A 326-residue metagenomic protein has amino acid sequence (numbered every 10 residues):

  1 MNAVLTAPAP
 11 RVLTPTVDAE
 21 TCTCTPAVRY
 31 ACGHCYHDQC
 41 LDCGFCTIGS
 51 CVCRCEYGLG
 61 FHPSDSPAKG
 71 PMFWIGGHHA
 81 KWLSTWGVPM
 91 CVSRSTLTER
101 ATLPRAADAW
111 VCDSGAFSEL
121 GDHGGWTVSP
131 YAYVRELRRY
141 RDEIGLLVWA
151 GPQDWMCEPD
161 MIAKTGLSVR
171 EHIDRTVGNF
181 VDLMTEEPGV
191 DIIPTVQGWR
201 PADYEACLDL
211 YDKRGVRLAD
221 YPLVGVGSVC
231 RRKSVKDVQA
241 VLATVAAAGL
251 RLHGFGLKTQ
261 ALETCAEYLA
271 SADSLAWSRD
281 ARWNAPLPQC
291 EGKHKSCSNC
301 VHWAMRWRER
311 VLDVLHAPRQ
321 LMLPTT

Functional and structural regions predicted by a protein language model:
N2-T14, R54-S84, T185, K213 (+2 more regions): Alpha/beta catalytic cores of nucleotide-metabolism and tRNA/nucleoside-modifying enzymes
N2-V17, R54-N179, L323-T326: Non-catalytic, usually N-terminal nucleic-acid engagement modules in DNA/RNA processing proteins
D18, Y30: Acidic surface patches and DE-rich sequence motifs
P26-V28, Y36-Q39, G44-S50: Cys/His-rich microdomains that often coordinate metals
T96-L97, G115-S118, S228-R231, L275-W283: Short, acidic/turn-prone active-site loops that include or flank metal/cofactor- and phosphate-binding residues
R138-A272: Eukaryote-skewed repeat-based solenoidal scaffolds used as protein-protein interaction platforms, primarily
